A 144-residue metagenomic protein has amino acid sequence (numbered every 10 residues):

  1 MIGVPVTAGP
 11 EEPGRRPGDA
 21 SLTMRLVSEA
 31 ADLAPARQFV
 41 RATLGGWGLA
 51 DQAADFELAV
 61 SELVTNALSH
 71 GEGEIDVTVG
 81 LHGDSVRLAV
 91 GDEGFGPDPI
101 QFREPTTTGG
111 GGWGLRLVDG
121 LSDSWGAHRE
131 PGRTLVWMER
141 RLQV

Functional and structural regions predicted by a protein language model:
M1-T23, L68-V144: Conserved beta-strand-loop-beta-strand hairpin that lines the nucleotide-binding pocket of ATP/GTP-utilizing enzymes
E11-G14, D32-R37, W47-G48, V86-L88: Short hydrophobic/aromatic-rich motifs at helix boundaries and adjacent loops
L22-Q38: STAS-typified acidic loop motif
M24-L26, G48-A50, I100: A short, structure-level motif marking secondary-structure boundaries and short turns
A34-S61, T107-G109: Conserved short strand/loop->alpha-helix "switch" segment adjacent to the catalytic nucleotide/phosphoryl-transfer site
